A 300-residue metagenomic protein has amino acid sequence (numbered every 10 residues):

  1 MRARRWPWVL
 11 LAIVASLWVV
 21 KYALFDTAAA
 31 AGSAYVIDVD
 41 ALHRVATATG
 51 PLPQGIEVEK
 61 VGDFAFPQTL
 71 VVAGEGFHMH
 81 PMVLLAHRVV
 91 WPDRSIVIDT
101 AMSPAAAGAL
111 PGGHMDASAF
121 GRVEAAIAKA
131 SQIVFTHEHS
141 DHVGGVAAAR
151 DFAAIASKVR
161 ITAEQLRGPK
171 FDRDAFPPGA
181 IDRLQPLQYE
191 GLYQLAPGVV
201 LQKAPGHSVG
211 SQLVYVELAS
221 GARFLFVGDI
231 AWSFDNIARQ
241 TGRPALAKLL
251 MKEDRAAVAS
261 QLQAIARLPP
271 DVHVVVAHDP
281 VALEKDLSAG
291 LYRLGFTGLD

Functional and structural regions predicted by a protein language model:
R5, A12, F120-G121, A222-D300: Cap/insert and terminal regions of metallo-dependent hydrolase folds
R5-A23: Hydrophobic membrane-insertion alpha-helices, especially the h-region of bacterial N-terminal signal peptides
A23-D40: Ser/Thr/Pro/Gly-rich low-complexity linker/stalk segments immediately outside membranes or between
A41-H43, G121-K129, A153-K203, L250-D271 (+2 more regions): Metallo-beta-lactamase
T49-I56, V90-I96, L192-L201, Y215-F224: Beta-strand-turn-beta hairpins that frame and shape the catalytic cleft of phosphate-ester-processing enzymes
F64-Q132: Pre-active-site segment of Zn-dependent metallo-hydrolases
V97-T100, A130-D141, I161-E164, K203-G206 (+4 more regions): Active-site neighborhood of phospho(di)ester-bond hydrolases with catalytic His/Asp-centered motifs
G108-R160, P270-D271: Active-site metal-binding motif and surrounding structural segment of the metallo-beta-lactamase
